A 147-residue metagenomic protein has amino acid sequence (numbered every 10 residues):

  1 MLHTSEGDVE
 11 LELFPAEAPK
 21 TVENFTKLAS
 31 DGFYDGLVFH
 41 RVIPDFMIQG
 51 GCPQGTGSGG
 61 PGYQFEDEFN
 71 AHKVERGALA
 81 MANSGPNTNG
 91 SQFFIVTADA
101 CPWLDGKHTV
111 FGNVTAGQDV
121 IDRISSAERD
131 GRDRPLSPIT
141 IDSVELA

Functional and structural regions predicted by a protein language model:
M1-A147: Cyclophilin-like peptidyl-prolyl cis-trans isomerases
